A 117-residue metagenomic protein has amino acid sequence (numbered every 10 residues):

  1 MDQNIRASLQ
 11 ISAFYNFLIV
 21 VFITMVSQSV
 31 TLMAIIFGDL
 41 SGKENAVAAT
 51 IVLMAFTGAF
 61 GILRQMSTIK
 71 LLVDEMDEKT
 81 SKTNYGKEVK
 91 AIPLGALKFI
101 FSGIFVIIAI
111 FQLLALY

Functional and structural regions predicted by a protein language model:
M1-M25: Cytosolic-side membrane-entry/anchor segment at the start of a transmembrane helix
D2-Q10, E75-A96: Short membrane-interface loop/juxtamembrane segments of multi-pass integral membrane proteins
S12, I51-T57, L94, K98-F99: Small-residue packing motifs within transmembrane alpha-helices
N16-V26, L94-G103: Select subsegments of transmembrane alpha-helices in polytopic membrane proteins, especially boundary-proximal
V20-T31, M54-G58: Hydrophobic cores of alpha-helical transmembrane segments in multi-pass integral membrane proteins
S27-G38, F99-Y117: Alpha-helical transmembrane segments and their membrane-interface junctions in multi-pass membrane proteins
S29-A48, Y85-P93: Cytoplasmic juxtamembrane interface segments
G38-M76: Short alpha-helical packing/oligomerization segments
